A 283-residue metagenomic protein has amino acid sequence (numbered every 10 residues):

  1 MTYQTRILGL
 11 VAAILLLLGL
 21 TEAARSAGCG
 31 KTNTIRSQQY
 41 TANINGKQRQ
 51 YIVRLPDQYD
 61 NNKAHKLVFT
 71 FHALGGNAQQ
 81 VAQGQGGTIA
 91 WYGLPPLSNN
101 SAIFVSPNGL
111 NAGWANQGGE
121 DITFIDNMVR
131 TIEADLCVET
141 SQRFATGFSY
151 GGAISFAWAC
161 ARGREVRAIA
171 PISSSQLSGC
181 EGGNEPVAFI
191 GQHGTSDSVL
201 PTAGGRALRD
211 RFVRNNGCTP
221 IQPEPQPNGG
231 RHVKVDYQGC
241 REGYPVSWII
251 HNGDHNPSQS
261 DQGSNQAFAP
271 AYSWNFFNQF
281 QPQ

Functional and structural regions predicted by a protein language model:
M1-A23: Fungal secretory targeting signals
L18-L67, Q117, R143-A170, S174-Q176 (+5 more regions): A domain-start/cap signature at the N-terminus of enzymes
L67, F71-A134, G230-Q238, V246-W248: Active-site machinery of serine-nucleophile hydrolases
N184-F189, E242-V246: Short, proline-enriched alpha-helix->beta-strand connector loops that line the catalytic pocket of alpha/beta-hydrolase
G191-H193, D197: Short beta-strand/loop motif that positions the catalytic acidic residue of the alpha/beta-hydrolase fold
V199-G204, S258: Conserved alpha/beta-hydrolase "acid-adjacent" motif
H255-G263: Catalytic histidine-centered segment of alpha/beta-hydrolase-like enzymes
